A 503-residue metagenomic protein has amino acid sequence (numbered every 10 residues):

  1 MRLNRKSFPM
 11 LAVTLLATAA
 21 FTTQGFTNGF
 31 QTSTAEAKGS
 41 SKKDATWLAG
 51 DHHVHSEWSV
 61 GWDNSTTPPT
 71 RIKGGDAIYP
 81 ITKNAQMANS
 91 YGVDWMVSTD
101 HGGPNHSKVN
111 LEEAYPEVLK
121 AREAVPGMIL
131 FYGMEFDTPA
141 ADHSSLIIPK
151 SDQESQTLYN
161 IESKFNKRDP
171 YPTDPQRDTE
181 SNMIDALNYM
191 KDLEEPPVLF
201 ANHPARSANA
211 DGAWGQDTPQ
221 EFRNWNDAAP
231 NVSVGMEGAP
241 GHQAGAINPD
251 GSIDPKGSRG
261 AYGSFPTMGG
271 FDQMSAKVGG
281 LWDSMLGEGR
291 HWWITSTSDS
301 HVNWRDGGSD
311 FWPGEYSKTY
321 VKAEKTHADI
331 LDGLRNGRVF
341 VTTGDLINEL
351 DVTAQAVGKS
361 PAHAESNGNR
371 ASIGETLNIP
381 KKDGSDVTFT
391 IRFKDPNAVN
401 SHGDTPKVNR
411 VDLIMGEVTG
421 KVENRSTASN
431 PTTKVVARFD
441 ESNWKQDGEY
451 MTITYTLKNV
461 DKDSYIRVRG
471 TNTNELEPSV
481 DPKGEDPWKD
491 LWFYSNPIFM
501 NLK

Functional and structural regions predicted by a protein language model:
M1-A12: Bacterial N-terminal signal peptides that target proteins for export
L11, L15-G25: Hydrophobic core
F21-G39: Sec-dependent signal peptide cleavage junction
K38-G215, F222, A276-K277, T297 (+3 more regions): A metal-dependent hydrolase metal-coordination microenvironment
K38-W47, H55, S59, S98-H101 (+3 more regions): C-terminal functional module detector
G127, S151-F165, D217-G241, Y316-L331: Acidic, His- and aromatic-enriched active-site or binding-groove loops in soluble protein domains that engage sugars
D152-Y159, G245-P255, Q355-N367: Internal, charge-rich low-complexity segments
P172-W312, N400-S426: Domain-core and long-helix interface of multi-subunit machines
